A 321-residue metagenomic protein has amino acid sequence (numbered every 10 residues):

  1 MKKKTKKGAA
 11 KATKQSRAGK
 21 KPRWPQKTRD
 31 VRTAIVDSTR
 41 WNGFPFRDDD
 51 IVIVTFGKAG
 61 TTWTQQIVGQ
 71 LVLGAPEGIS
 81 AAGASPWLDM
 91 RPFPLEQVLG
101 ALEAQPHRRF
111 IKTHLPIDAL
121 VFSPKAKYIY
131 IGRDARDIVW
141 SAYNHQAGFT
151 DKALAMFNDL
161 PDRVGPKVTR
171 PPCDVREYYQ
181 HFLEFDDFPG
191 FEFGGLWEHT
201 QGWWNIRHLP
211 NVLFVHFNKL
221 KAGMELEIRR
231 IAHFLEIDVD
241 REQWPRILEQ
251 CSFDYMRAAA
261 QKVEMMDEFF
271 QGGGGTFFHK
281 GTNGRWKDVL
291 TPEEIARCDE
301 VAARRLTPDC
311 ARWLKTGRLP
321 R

Functional and structural regions predicted by a protein language model:
K2-K4, K11-V215, E225, Q261 (+2 more regions): PAPS-dependent sulfotransferase catalytic domain
G69, R229-A232, L248, D299: Amphipathic alpha-helical interaction motifs in eukaryotic regulatory proteins
V72-G74, M224-V239: Non-catalytic, well-ordered alpha-helical segments in soluble enzyme domains
G78, E236-R246, M256, C310-W313: Short, surface-exposed acidic
A81-W87, E242-E249: A generic structural motif
P172, R176-E184, A232-I237, Q243 (+1 more regions): Conserved C-terminal subdomain of P-loop nucleotide-binding cores
L220: Conserved FAD/dinucleotide-binding core of flavoprotein oxidoreductases
E249-G273: Short acidic/His-enriched helical or mixed secondary-structure segments at domain edges of catalytic enzymes and some
